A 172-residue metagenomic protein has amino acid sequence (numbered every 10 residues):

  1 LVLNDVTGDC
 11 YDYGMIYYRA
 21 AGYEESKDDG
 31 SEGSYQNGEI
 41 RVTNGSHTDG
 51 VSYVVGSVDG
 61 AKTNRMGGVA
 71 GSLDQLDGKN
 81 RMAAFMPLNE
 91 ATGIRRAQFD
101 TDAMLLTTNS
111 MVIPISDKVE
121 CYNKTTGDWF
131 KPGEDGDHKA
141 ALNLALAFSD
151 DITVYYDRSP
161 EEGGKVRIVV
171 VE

Functional and structural regions predicted by a protein language model:
L1-E172: ...the same signal can extend to comparable exposed beta-sheet modules with similar sequence chemistry even outside
